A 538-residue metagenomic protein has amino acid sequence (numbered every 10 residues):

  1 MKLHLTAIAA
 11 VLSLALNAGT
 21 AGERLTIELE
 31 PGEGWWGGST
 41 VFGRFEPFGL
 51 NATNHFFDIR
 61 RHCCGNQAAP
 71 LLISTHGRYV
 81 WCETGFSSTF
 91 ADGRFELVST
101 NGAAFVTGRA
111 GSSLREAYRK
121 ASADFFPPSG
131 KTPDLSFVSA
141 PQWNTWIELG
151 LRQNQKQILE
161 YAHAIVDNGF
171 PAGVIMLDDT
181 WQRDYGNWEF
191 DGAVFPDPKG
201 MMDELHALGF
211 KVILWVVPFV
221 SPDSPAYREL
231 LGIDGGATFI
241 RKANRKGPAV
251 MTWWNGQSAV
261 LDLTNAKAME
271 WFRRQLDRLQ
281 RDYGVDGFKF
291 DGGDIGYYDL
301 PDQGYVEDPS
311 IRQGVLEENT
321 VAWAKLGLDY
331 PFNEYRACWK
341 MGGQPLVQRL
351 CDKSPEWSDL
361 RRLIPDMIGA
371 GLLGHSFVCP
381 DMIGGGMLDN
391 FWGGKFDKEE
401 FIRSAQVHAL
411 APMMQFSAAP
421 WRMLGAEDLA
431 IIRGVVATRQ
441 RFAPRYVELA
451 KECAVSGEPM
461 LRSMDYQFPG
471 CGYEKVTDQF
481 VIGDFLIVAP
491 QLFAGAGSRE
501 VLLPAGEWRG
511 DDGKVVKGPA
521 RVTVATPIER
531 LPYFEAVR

Functional and structural regions predicted by a protein language model:
M1-I8: Bacterial N-terminal signal peptides that target proteins for export
A9-A18: Hydrophobic h-region of N-terminal signal peptides that target proteins for export in Gram-negative bacteria
G19-A140, Q155-D167, T523-V537: Catalytic and substrate-binding clefts that recognize carbohydrates or anionic sugar/phosphate headgroups
P47-F48, P171-R433, D465-F468, G483: Aromatic- and carboxylate-enriched substrate-binding clefts and catalytic-loop regions of carbohydrate-active enzymes
D58-R60, Q67-A69, G130-T132, H163-I165 (+8 more regions): Generic recognition of flexible, low-complexity loop/linker segments
H76-R78, G85-S87, E148, Q182 (+13 more regions): Short, glycine-/Ser/Thr-/acidic-enriched flexible segments
P133-E148, G247-V260: N-terminal small/glycine-rich loop or linker at the start of catalytic domains across soluble metabolic enzymes
A164, E204-K211, K325-L326, V407-R538: Carbohydrate-binding surfaces of carbohydrate-active enzymes
